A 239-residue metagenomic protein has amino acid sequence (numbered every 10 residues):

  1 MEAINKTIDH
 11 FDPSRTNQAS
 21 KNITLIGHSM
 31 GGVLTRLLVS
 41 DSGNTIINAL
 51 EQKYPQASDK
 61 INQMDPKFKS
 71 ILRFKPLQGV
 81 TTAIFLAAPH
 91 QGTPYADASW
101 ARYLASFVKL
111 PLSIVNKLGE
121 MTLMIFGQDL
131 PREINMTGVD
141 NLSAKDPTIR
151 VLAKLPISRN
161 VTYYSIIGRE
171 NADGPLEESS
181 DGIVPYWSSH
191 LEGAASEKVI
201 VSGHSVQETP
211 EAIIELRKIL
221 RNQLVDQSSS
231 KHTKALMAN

Functional and structural regions predicted by a protein language model:
M1-N135, D181: Serine-dependent carboxylesterase/thioesterase catalytic core of lipase-like alpha/beta-hydrolase/SGNH enzymes
W100-V108, S113-N239: C-terminal catalytic-base region of ester-bond hydrolases, centering on the histidine of the charge-relay
